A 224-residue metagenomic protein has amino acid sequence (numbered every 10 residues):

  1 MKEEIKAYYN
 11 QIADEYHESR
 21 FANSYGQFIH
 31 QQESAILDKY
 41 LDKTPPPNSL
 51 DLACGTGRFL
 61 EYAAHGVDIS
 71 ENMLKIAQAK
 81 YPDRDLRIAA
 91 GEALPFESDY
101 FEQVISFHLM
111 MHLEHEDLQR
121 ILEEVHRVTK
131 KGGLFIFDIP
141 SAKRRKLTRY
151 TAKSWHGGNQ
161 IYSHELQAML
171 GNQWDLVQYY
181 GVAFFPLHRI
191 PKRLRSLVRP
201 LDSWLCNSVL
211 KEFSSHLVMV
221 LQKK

Functional and structural regions predicted by a protein language model:
M1-K43: Conserved class I S-adenosyl-L-methionine
L50-A93: Class I SAM-dependent methyltransferase SAM/SAH-binding core
I105: A conserved beta-strand element that flanks and buttresses the S-adenosyl-L-methionine
H108-H112: Short catalytic micro-motifs in class I SAM-dependent methyltransferases
Q119-K131: A short glycine-rich, Lys/Arg-flanked "PGG" loop and its adjoining helix->strand segment in the class I
G132-I139: Conserved beta-strand signature within the Rossmann-like core of class I S-adenosyl-L-methionine
R149-E165: Acceptor-substrate binding/catalytic loop of class I
Q178-K224: A C-terminal cap/extension of S-adenosyl-L-methionine-dependent methyltransferases that defines the acceptor-substrate
